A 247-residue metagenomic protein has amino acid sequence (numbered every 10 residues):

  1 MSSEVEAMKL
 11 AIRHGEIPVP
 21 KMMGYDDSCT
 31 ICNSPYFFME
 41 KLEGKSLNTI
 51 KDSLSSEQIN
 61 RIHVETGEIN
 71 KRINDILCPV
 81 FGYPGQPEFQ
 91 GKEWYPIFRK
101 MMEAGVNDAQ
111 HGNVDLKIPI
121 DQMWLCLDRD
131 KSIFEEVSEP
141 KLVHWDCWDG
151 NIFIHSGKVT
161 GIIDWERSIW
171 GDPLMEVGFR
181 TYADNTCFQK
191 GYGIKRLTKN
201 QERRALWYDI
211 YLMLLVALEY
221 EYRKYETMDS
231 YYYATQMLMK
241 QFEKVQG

Functional and structural regions predicted by a protein language model:
M1-R99, D108: ATP-binding pocket architecture of kinase catalytic cores
S3, Q58-E65, Q122, D209 (+1 more regions): Soluble or luminal CAZymes and related metallo-dependent hydrolases
M8, M22, E40, T66 (+9 more regions): Generic structural signal for small/hydrophobic residues in well-ordered secondary structure, especially within
K51-S53, P84-K141, K195: ATP-dependent phospho-/nucleotidyl transfer catalytic cores
V114-I118, K190, K195-K199, Y225-D229: Structural helix-adjacent loops and short alpha-helical linkers that scaffold large soluble proteins
E136, P140-V143, W148-L206: Active-site Asp-x-Gly
I169, D209, V216-E219: Membrane-proximal envelope and lipid/glycan-remodeling enzymes
V216-G247: ATP/Mg2+ or Mg2+-diphosphate-binding catalytic cores that bind nucleotide phosphates or diphosphates via glycine-rich
